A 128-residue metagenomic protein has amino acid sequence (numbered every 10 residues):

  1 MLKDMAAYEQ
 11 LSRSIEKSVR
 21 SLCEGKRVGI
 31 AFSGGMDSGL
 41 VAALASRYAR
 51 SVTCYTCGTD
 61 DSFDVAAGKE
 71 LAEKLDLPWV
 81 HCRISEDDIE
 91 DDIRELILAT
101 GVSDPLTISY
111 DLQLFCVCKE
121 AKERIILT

Functional and structural regions predicted by a protein language model:
L2-T128: ATP-dependent adenylate-handling active sites, centered on carboxylate activation for C-N bond formation
